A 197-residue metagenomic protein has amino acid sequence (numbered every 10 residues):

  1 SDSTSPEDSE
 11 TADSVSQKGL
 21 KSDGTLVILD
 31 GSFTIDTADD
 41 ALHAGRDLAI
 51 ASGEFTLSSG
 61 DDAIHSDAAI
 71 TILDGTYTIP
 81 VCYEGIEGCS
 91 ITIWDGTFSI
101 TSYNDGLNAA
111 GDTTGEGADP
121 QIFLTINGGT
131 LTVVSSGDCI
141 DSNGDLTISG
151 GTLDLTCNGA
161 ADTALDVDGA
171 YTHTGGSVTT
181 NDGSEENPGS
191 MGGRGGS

Functional and structural regions predicted by a protein language model:
S1-S197: A composition-driven surface/loop motif
